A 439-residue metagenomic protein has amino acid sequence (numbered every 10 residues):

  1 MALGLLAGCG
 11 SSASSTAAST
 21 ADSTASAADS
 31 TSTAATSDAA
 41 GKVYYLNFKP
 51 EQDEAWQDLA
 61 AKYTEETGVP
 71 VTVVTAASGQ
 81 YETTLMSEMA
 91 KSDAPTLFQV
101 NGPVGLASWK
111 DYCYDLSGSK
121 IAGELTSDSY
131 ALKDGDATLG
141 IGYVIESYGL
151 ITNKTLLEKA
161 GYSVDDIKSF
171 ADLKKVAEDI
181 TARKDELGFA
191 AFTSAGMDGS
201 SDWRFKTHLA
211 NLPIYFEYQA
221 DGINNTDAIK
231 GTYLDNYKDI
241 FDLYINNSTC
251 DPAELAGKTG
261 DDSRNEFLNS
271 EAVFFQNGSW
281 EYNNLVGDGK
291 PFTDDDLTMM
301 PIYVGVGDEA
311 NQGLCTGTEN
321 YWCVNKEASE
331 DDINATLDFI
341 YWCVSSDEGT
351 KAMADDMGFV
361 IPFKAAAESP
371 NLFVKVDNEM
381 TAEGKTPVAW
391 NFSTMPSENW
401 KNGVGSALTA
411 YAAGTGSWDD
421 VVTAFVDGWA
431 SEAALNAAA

Functional and structural regions predicted by a protein language model:
S37, N101-I151, R204, H208 (+1 more regions): Hinge/lid segment of periplasmic solute-binding proteins
A61, E66, A160, T249 (+1 more regions): Extracytoplasmic/periplasmic substrate-recognition and gating elements
K62-S127, L139-G140, T155-G161, K168 (+3 more regions): Extracytoplasmic "Venus flytrap"/periplasmic binding protein-like
E88, P95-T96, A122-L157, G188-A190 (+2 more regions): A structural signal for short loop-to-beta-strand junctions that line the ligand-binding cleft of periplasmic/secreted
D115-S129, F192, G196-G199, I214-D239 (+4 more regions): Short, solvent-exposed loop/beta-turn-alpha elements that line the ligand-binding surface or hinge of extracytoplasmic
L139-I141, Y148, K174-T226, A272: Extracytoplasmic/periplasmic solute-binding protein
E158, A182, E348-T350, A365-S369 (+1 more regions): Conserved C-terminal helix/tail region of periplasmic/extracytoplasmic solute-binding proteins
A177-E178, I223-G257: Glycine-centered hinge/linker elements that transmit conformational signals in sensory and ligand-binding systems
